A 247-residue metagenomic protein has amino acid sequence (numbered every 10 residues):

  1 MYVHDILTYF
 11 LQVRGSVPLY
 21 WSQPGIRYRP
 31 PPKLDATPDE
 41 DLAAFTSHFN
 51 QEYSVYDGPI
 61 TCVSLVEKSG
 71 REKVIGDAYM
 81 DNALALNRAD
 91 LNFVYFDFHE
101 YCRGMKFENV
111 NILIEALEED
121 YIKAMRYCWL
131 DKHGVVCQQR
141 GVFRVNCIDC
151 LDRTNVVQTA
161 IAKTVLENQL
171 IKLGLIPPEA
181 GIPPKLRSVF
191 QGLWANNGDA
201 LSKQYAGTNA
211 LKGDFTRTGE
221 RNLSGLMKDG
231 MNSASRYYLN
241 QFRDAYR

Functional and structural regions predicted by a protein language model:
M1-V136, V165-R247: Phosphoinositide system proteins, centered on phosphoinositide phosphatases and their trafficking scaffolds
G141-A160: A phosphate-binding catalytic loop at a beta-strand-loop-alpha-helix junction that coordinates phosphoryl groups
